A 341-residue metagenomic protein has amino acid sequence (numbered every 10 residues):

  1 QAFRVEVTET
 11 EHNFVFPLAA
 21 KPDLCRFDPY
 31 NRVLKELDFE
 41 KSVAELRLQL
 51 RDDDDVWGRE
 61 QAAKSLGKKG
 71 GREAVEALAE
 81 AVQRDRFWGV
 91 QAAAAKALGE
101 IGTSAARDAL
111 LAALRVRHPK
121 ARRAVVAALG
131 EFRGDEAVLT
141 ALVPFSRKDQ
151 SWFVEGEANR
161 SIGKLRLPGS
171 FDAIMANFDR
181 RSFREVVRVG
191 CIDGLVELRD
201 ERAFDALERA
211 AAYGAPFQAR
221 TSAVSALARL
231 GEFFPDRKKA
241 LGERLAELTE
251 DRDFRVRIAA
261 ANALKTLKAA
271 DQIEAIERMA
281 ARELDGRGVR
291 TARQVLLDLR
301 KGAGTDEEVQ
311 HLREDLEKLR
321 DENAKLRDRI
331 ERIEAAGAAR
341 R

Functional and structural regions predicted by a protein language model:
Q1-A93, E100: Non-catalytic accessory/interaction domains
Q1-Y30, N262-D298: Extended, hydrophobic interaction surfaces within ordered domains
N31-K35, W57-G71, E80, G89-T103 (+11 more regions): Structural detector for internal amphipathic alpha-helices that build alpha-solenoid repeat scaffolds
F39-L50, G71-Q83, T103-R115, G134-R147 (+5 more regions): Amphipathic alpha-helical scaffolding segments comprising HEAT/armadillo-like alpha-solenoid repeats
D54-D55, R86-F87, R117-H118, Q150-S151 (+4 more regions): Short inter-helical turns and helix N-cap capping residues of alpha-solenoid HEAT/ARM repeat scaffolds
R115-A124, S146-F153, E157, F178-R181 (+1 more regions): A broadly tuned preference for mixed-charge, low-complexity surface segments
K301-R341: Long, leucine- and charge-enriched amphipathic alpha-helices that form heptad-repeat coiled-coil/leucine-zipper-like
